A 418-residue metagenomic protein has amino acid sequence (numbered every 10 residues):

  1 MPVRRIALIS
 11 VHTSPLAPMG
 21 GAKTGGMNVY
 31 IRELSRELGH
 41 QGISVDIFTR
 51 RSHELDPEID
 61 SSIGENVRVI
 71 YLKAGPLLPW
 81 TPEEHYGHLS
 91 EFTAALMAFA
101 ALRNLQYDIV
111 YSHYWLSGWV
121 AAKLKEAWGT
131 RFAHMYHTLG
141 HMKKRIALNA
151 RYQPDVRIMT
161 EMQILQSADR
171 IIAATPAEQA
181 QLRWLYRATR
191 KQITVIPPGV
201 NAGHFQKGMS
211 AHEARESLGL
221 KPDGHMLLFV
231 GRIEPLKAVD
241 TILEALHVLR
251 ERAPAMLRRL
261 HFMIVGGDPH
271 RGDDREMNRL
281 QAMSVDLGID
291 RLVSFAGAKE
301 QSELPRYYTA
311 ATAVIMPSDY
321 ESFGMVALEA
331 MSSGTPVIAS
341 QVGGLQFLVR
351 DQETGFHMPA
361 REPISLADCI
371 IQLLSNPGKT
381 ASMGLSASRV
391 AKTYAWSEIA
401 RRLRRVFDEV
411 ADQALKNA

Functional and structural regions predicted by a protein language model:
M1-V69: N-terminal subdomain of nucleotide-sugar transferases
A177, G199: Carbohydrate-associated surface elements
K221-K237, L243-L246, M263: Conserved donor-binding/catalytic core segment of Leloir-type glycosyltransferases
D274-K299: Nucleotide-activated donor-binding/catalytic signature segment of Leloir-type glycosyltransferases, i.e., the conserved
A298-K299, R306-A311, L403: Short alpha-helical donor nucleotide-sugar binding micro-motif in glycosyltransferases
D319: Aromatic "clamp/platform" in nucleotide-sugar-dependent glycosyltransferases that forms part of the donor/acceptor
P336-A339, V349: Short hydrophobic beta-strand element within catalytic cores of glycosyltransferases and related nucleotide-activated
D351-Q352, F356-P363, Q372-P377: Conserved acidic donor-binding segment of nucleotide-sugar-dependent glycosyltransferases
